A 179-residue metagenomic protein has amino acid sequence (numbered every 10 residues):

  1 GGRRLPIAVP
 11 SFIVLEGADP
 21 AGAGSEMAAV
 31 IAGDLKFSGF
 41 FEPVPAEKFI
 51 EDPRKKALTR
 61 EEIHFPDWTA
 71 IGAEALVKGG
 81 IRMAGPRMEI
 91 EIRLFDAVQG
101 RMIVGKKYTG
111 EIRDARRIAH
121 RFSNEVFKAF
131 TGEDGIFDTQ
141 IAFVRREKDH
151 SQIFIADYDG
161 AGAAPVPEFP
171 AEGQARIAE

Functional and structural regions predicted by a protein language model:
G2-I63, V77-M83: Short beta-strand->alpha-helix linker/helix-N-cap micro-motif that forms a surface specificity/interaction loop
L58-E125: Amphipathic beta-strand/beta-sheet edge segments enriched in Tyr/Trp
G80, A142-K148, D157: Beta-strand C-termini and the immediately following turn/loop, strongest in propeller blades
G85-I90, K148-I155: Structural motif
A115, A129, A171-E179: Conserved beta-propeller blade repeats
E133-Q140, A175-E179: Blade-terminus and WD-like Trp-Asp/Gly-His loop motifs, strongest in beta-propeller folds
D134, R145-I153, F169-A171: A flexible loop/linker signature enriched in serine peptidases of the S9 family
D157-G173: Multi-bladed beta-propeller domains
